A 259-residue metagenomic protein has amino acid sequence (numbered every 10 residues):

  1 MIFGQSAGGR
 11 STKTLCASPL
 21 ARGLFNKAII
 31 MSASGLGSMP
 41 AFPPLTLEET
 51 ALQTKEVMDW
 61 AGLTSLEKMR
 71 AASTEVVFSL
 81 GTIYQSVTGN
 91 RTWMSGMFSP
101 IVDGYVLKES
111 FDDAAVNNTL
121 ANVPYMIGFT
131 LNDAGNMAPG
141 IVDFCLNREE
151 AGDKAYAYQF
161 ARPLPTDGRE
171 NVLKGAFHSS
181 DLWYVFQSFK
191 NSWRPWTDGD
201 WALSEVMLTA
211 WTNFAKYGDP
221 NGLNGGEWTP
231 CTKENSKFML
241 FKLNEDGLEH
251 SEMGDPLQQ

Functional and structural regions predicted by a protein language model:
M1, F25-N26, A155-Y156: Residue-level recognition of the N-termini of beta-strands and the immediately preceding loop/turn
I2-Q5, M31: Short beta-strand immediately N-terminal to the catalytic nucleophile in serine-hydrolase-like folds
G4-T14: Glycine-rich nucleophile elbow surrounding the catalytic serine of serine-hydrolase chemistry
Q5, S18, L47, D200-S204: Solvent-exposed, acidic/flexible segments
A7, G35-L36, D133, P163 (+1 more regions): Conserved beta-strand elements of beta-rich interaction domains across eukaryotes, especially beta-propellers
G9, N132-N136, P256-Q258: Short, intrinsically disordered, charge-balanced linker/junction segments flanking boundaries in proteins
T14-A17, R22, K27, M31-N147: Substrate-access "cap/lid" subdomains that shape and gate the entrance to catalytic or ligand-binding pockets
P124, T130, V142, L146-Q259: Mobile gating loops/cap/lid regions near enzyme active sites that modulate substrate access
